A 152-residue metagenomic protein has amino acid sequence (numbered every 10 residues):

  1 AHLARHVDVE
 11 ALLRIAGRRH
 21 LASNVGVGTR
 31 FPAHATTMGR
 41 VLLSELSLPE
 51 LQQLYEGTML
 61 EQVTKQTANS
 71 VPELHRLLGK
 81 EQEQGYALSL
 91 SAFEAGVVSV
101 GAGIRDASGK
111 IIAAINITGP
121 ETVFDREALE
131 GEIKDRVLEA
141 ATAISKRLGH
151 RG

Functional and structural regions predicted by a protein language model:
A1, Y55-A102, K146-R147: Short, basic/aromatic recognition patches
A1-T58: Amphipathic alpha-helical effector-binding/dimerization core of metabolite-sensing transcriptional regulators
R14-A16, A92, N116: Short clusters of small/polar residues that mark proteolytic maturation junctions
G26-T29, A33, N69, F124 (+1 more regions): Residues at secondary-structure transition points
G96, A113-G152: Juxtadomain coupling helices with adjacent low-complexity linkers
I104-A107: Sensor-regulatory modules in signal-transduction proteins
K110: Helix-turn-helix DNA-binding module
